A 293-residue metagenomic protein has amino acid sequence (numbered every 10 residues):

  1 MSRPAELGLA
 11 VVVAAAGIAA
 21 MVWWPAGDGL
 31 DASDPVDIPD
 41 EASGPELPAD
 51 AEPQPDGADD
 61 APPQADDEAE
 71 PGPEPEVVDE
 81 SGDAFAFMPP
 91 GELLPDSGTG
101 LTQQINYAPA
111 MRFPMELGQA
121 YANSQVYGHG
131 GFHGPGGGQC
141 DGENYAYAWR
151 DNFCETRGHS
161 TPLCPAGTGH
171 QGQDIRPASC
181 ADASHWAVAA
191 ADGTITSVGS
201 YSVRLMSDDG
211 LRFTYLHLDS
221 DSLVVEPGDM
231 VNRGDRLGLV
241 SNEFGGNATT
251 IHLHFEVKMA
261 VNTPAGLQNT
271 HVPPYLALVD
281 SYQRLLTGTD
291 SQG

Functional and structural regions predicted by a protein language model:
M1-A32: Sec-dependent N-terminal signal peptides
G27-P73: Ser/Thr-rich, Pro/Gly/Ala-heavy low-complexity intrinsically disordered linkers and tails of secreted extracellular
A58, E68, D221, E256-K258: Alpha-helical and His/Cys-centered functional microenvironments
G72-S202, R233, G288-G293: Surface-exposed, glycine-biased beta-strand/turn segments
G137, G142-T156, T214-L218, P264-Y282 (+1 more regions): Short amphipathic beta-strand/extended segments with alternating polar/hydrophobic composition
S160, H170, D182-P227, G246-E256: Zn2+-dependent peptidoglycan hydrolase active-site motif and core
D174-I175, M206-S207, D229-G293: Conserved, short, structured surface segments that act as functional micro-motifs
